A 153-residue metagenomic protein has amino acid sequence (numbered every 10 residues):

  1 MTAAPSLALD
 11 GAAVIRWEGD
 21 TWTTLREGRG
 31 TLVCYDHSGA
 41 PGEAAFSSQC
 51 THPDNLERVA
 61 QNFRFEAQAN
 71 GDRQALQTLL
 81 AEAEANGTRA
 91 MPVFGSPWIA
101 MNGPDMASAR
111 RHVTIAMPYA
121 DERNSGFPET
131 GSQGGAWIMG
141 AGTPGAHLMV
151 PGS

Functional and structural regions predicted by a protein language model:
M1-S153: Primary mode marks residue(s) on the alpha4-beta5-alpha5 output face of response regulator receiver
